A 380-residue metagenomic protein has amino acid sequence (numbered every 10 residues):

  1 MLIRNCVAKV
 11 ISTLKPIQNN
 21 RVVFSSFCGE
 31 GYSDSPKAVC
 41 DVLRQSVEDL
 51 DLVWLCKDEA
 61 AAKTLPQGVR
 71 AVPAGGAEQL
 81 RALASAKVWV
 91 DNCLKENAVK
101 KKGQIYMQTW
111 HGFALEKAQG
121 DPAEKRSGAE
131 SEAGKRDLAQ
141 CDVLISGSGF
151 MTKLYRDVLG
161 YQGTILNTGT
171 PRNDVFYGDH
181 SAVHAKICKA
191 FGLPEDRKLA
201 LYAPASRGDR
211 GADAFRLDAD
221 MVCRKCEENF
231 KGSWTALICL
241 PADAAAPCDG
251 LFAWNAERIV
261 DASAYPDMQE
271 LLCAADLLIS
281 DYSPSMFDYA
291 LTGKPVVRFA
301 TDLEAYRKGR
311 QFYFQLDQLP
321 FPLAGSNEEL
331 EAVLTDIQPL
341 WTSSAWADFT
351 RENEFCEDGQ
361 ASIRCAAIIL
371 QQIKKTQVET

Functional and structural regions predicted by a protein language model:
M1-E78, D209: N-terminal pre-catalytic "stem/leader" segment of glycosyltransferase-like enzymes
L2-A8, F113-F215, A244, S343-A347: A nucleotide-sugar donor-handling region in carbohydrate enzymes
S33-Q45, P171-L251, E357, A361-I363: Conserved catalytic-core segment of nucleotide-activated headgroup transferases in glycan assembly
K37-C40, G68-A133: Extended catalytic core of nucleotide-activated donor transferases of GT-like folds
V72-A86, L94, A242-F287: Donor nucleotide-activated moiety binding/catalytic core segment of transferases that use nucleotide-activated donors
W89-K117, Y265-G309: A donor-sugar binding/catalytic signature common to diverse glycosyltransferases and related nucleotide-sugar
W254-N255, P284-N353: Catalytic binding pocket for nucleotide-activated donors in carbohydrate/polymer assembly enzymes
D358-T380: C-terminal alpha-helical cap of glycosyltransferases
